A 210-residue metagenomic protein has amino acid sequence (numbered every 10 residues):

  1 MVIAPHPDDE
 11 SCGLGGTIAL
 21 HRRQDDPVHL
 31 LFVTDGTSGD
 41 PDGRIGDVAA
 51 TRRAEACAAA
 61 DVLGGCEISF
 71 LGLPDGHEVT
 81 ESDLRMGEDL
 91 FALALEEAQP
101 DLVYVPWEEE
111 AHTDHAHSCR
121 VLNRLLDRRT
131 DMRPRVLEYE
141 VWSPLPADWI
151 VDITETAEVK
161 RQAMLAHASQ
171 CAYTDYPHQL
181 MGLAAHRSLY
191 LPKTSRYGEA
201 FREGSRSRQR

Functional and structural regions predicted by a protein language model:
M1-R135, G182, S195-A200: Active-site beta-strand->loop->alpha-helix modules in alpha/beta enzyme cores, enriched in Gly/His/Asp(Glu)
D61-L63, E97, L102, D131-R210: The feature marks non-catalytic terminal segments
